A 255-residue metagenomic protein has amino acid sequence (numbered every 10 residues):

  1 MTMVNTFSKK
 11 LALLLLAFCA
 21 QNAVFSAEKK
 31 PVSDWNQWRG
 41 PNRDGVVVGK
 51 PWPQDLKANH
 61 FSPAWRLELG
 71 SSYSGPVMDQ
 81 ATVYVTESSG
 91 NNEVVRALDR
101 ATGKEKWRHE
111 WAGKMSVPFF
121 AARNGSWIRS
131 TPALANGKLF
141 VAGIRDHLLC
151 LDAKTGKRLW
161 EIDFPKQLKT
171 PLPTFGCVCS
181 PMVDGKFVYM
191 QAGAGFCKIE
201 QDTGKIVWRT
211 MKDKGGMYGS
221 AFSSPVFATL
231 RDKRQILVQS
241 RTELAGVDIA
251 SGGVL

Functional and structural regions predicted by a protein language model:
M1-A12: Bacterial N-terminal signal peptides that target proteins for export
K10-N22: Bacterial N-terminal signal peptides
E28-E68, V94-A121, K157-T170, K205-K214 (+1 more regions): Aromatic (tryptophan-biased) beta-strands that constitute blades/sheets of beta-rich domains
A64-V77, R108-A133, E161-V183, R209-K233: Extracytoplasmic beta-rich repeat domains
F222-L255: Acidic, glycine-rich loop-and-beta core segments that form the ion-binding/anion-interacting portion of active sites
